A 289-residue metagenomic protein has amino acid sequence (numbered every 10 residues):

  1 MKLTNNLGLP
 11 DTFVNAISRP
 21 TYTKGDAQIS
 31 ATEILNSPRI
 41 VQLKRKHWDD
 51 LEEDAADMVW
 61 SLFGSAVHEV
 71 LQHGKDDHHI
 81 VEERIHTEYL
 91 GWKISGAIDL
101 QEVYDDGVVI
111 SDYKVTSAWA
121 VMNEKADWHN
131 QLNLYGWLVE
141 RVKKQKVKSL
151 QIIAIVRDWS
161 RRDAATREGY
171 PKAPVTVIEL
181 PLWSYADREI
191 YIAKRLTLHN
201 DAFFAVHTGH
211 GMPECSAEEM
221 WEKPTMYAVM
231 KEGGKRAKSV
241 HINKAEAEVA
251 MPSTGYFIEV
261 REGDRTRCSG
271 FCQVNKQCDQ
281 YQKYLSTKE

Functional and structural regions predicted by a protein language model:
M1-I110, S117-N130, E140, R162-G169 (+1 more regions): Metal-dependent nuclease catalytic cores that hydrolyze phosphodiester bonds in DNA/RNA, characterized by
K2-L7, L90, L138-E289: Metal-dependent nuclease catalytic regions and adjoining charged, substrate-binding loops involved in nucleic-acid end
S37, H68, Y135, I192 (+1 more regions): A residue-level signal for conserved active-site and pocket-lining positions in enzyme catalytic cores
A55-D57, L132-Y135, D201-A202: Short, surface-exposed linear patches
I80, V109-D112, V147-A154: A structural signal for short, well-ordered beta-strand segments and their strand-loop junctions that often border
S95, D127-L134, W183, D187 (+1 more regions): Short, well-structured alpha-helical interface segments that form or flank functional binding sites
